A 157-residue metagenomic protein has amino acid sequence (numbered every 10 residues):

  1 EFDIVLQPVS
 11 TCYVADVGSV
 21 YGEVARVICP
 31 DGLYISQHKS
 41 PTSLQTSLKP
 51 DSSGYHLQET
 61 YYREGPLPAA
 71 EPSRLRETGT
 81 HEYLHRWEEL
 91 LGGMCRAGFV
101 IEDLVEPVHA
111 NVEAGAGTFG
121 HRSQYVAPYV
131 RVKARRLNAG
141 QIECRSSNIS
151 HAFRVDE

Functional and structural regions predicted by a protein language model:
D3-G18: A short SAM/SAH-binding and catalytic strip from SAM-dependent methyltransferases
L6, S36-H38, D103: Hydrophobic residues in well-ordered beta-strands that form the structural core
G18-L33: A short glycine-rich, Lys/Arg-flanked "PGG" loop and its adjoining helix->strand segment in the class I
L33-A70: Conserved class I S-adenosyl-L-methionine
T42-T46, R74-E89: Acceptor-substrate binding/catalytic loop of class I
Q58-R74, V112-Y125: Accessory recognition modules or surfaces
A70, H81-L104: Short alpha-helix
G93-E157: C-terminal lobe and adjacent flexible extensions of AdoMet/dcAdoMet transferase-like proteins
